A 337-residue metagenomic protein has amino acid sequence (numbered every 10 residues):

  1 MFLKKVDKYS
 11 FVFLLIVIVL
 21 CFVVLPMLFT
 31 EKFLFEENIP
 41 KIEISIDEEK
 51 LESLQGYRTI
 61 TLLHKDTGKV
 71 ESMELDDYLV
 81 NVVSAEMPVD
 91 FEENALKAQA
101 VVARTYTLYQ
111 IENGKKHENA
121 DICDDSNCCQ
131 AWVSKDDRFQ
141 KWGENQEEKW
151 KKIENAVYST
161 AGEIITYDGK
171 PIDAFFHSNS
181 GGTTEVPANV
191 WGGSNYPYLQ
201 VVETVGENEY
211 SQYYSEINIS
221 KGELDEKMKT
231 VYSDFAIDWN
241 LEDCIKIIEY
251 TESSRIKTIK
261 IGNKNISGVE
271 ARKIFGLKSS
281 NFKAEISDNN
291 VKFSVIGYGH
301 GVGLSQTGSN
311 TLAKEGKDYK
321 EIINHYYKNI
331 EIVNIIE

Functional and structural regions predicted by a protein language model:
M1-V19: N-terminal Sec-pathway targeting helices
I18-T30: Hydrophobic alpha-helical membrane-insertion segments, chiefly the h-region of N-terminal signal peptides
T30-S72: N-terminal, intrinsically disordered, polar/charged segments of Gram-positive cell-envelope systems that serve as
V70-M73, D90-V101, N218-G222, G299-G303 (+1 more regions): Soluble non-cytosolic domains of exported or imported proteins
M73-E92, V201-Q212: Acidic/histidine-rich, surface-exposed loop or edge segments in extracytoplasmic proteins
S84-P88, V101-N113, G162, K229 (+3 more regions): Sec-exported extracytoplasmic/periplasmic mature domains
Y109-V291: Extended substrate/cofactor- or partner-recognition/assembly subdomains adjacent to catalytic sites in enzymes
S267-E337: C-terminal soluble interaction/assembly domains
